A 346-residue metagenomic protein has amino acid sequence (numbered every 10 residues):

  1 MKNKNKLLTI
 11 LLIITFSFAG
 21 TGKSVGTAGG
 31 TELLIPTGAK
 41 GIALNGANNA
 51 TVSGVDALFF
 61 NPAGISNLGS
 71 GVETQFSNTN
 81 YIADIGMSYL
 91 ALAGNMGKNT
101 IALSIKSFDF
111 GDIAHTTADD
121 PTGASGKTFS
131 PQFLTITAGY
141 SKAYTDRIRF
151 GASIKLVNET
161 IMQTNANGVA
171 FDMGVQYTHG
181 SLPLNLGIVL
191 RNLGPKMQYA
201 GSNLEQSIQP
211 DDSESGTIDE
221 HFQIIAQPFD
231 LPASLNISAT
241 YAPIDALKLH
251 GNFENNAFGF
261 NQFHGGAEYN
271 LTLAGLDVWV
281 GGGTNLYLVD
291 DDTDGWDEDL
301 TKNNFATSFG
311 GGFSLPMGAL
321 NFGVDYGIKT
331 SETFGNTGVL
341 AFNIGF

Functional and structural regions predicted by a protein language model:
M1-T31: Cleavable N-terminal export/targeting peptides
L12-F18, A63, N78, A152: Residue-level signal for alpha-helical transmembrane segments in multi-pass membrane proteins
G20-N45, G86-F346: Outer-membrane beta-barrel porins/channels
G38, L68-S70: A short, polar/charged loop/turn motif at coil->beta-strand junctions and beta-hairpin connectors
G46-N49, V72-Y81, G327-K329: Short strand-turn segments of transmembrane beta-barrel domains in outer membranes, especially the first one or two
D56-N67: N-terminal periplasmic accessory domains that precede and gate Gram-negative outer-membrane beta-barrel machines
